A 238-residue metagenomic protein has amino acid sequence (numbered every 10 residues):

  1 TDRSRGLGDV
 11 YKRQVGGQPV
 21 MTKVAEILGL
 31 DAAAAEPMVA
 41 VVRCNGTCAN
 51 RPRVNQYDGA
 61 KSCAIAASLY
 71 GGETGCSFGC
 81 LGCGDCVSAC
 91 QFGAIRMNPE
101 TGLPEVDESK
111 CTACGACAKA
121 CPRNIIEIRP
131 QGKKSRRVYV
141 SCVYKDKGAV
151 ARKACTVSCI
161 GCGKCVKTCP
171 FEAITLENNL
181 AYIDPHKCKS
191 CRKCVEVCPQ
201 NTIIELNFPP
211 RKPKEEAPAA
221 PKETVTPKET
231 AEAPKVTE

Functional and structural regions predicted by a protein language model:
T1, G79-C80, S158-C159: Short alpha-helical segment immediately N-terminal to, or the first helix within, an HTH/HTH-like DNA-binding domain
T1-Y11: Single conserved hydrophobic/aromatic residue that forms the stacking wall/gate of nucleotide- or nucleobase-binding
D9-C48, S109-K110, C114-E127, V143-S158 (+1 more regions): Short Fe-S-cluster ligation motifs
G16-S88, F92-P104, Q131-K145, A149: Fe-S ferredoxin-like electron-transfer domains and their immediately adjacent linker/connector regions across
N55, D85-E105, T112, A116-K133 (+3 more regions): Iron-sulfur cluster-binding cysteine motifs and their immediate structural context in ferredoxin-like electron-transfer
S135-Y139, P213-E216, V236: Terminal targeting/leader modules
P209-P221: Intrinsically disordered, low-complexity mixed-charge segments
E223-E238: Long, low-complexity, intrinsically disordered segments
